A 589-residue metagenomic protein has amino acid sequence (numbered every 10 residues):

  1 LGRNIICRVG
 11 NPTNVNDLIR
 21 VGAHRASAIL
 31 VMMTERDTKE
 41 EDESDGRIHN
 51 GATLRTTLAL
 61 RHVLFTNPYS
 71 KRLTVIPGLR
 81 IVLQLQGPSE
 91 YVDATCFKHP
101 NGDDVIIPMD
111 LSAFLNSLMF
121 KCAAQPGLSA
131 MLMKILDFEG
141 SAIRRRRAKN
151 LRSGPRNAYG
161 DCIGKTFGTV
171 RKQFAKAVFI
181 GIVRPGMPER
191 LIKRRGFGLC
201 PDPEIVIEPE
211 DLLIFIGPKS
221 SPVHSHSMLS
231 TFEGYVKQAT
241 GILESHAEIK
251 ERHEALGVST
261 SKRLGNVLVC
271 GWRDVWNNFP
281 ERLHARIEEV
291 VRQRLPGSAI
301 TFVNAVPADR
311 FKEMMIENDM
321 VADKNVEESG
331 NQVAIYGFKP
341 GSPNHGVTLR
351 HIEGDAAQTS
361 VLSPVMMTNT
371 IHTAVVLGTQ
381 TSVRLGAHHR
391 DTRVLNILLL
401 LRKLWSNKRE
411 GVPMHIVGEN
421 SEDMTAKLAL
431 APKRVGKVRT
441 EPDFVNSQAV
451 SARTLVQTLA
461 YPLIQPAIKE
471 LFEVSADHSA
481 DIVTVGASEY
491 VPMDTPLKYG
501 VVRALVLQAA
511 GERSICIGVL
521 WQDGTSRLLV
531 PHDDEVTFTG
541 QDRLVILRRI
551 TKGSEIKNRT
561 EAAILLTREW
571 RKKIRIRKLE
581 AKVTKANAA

Functional and structural regions predicted by a protein language model:
L1-R571, I576-A589: Cytosolic regulatory regions of ion transport systems
